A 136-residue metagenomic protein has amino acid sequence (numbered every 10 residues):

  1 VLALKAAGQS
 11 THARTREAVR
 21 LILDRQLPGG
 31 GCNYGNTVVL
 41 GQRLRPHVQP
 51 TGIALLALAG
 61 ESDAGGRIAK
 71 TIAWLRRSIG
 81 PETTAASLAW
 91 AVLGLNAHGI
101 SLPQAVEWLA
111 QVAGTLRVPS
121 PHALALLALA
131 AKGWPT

Functional and structural regions predicted by a protein language model:
V1-R20, P28-K70, S78-A105, T115-T136: An alpha-helical repeat/solenoid feature that recognizes helix-turn-helix modules
